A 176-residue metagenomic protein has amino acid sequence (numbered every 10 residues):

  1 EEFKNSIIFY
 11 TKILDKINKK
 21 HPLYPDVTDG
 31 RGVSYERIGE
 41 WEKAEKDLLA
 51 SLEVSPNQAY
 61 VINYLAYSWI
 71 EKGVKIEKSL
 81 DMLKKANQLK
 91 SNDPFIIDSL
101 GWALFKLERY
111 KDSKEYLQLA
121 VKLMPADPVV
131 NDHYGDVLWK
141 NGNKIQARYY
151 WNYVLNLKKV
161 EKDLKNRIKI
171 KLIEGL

Functional and structural regions predicted by a protein language model:
K16-K20, V54, L89, L123 (+1 more regions): Structural marker of alpha-solenoid helical repeat scaffolds
G30, Y64, S99, H133 (+1 more regions): Canonical tetratricopeptide repeat
G30-V33, R37, E71-K72, K106 (+2 more regions): Register position in tetratricopeptide repeats
V33, Y67-S68, W102, D136: Residue-level recognition of tetratricopeptide repeat
P128-H133, K140-L176: Terminal, low-structured helical/coil segments at or just beyond the last alpha-helical repeat
